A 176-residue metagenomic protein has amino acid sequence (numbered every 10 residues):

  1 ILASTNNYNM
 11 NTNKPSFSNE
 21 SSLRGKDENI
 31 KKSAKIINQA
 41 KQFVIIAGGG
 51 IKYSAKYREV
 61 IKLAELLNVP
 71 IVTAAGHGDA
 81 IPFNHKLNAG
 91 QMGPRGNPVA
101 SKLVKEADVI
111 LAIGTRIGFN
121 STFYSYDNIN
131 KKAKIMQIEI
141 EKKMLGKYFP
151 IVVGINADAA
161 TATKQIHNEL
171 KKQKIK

Functional and structural regions predicted by a protein language model:
I1-G25, K176: Aromatic-enriched
I1-S4, G49-I51, K142: Glycine-rich beta-alpha junction loops
T5-M10, A55-E59, P82-L87, S121-S125 (+2 more regions): Short acidic, glycine/serine/threonine-rich loops at helix termini
T12-P15, E28-K31, K35, K132-K176: Phosphate/pyrophosphate-binding active-site segments
T12-P15, G25-K26, K32-A107: Anionic-ligand anchoring segments at beta-strand to alpha-helix junctions in alpha/beta enzyme folds, i.e., glycine
S18-L23, F83-G96, K147-T161: Short beta-strand elements at the ligand-binding edges of bilobed clamshell
A47, V72-A74, A112-I113, Q137 (+2 more regions): General beta-strand structural signal in soluble alpha/beta enzymes
G93-L145, F149, V153: Phosphate/diphosphate-binding loops
